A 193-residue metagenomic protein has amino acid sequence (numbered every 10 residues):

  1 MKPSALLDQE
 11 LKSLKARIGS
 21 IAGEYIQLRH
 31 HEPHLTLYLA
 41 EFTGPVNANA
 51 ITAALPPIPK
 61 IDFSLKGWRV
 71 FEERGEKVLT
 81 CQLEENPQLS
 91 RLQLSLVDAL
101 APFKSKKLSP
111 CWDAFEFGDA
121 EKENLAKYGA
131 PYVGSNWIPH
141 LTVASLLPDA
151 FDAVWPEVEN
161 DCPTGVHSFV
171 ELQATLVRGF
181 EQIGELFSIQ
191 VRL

Functional and structural regions predicted by a protein language model:
M1-L65, V70-E73, N86-V170, G184-L193: Basic, often amphipathic N-terminal segments
V78-E85: Short histidine-centered catalytic/ligand-binding loop motif
C81, L172-A174: Hydrophobic beta-strand residues in large extracellular and virion-surface proteins
A144, T175-V177: Structured beta-strand/turn binding interfaces of compact recognition modules in eukaryotic regulators
G179-Q182: Exposed beta-sheet edge and beta->alpha loop/turn motif
